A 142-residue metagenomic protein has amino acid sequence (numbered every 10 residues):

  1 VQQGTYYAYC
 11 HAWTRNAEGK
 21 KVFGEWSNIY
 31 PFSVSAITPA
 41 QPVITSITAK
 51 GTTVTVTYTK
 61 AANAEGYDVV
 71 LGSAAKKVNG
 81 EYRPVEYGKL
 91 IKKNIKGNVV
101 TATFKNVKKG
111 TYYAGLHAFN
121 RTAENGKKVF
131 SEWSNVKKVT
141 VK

Functional and structural regions predicted by a protein language model:
V1, D68-K108: Recognizes extended acidic, P/S/T-rich segments that occur within or adjacent to Ig-like beta-sandwich modules
V1-N16, N106-N125: Beta-strand-rich modules
Q2, T38, N63-G66, Y112: Short loop/turn segments at connectors of secondary-structure elements within structured domains
Y6-C10, F32, I44-A49, V54-Y58 (+4 more regions): Hydrophobic beta-strand residues in large extracellular and virion-surface proteins
T14, N28, V78, E86-Y87 (+2 more regions): Trimeric viral appendage architectures of receptor-binding fibers, tailspike depolymerases, and tail needles
N16-E18, A62, S73-K77, T122-E124: Solvent-exposed strand-loop boundary residues in beta-sheet-rich modules
A17-K20, A36, N79, K96-N98 (+2 more regions): Exposed regions on extracellular, virion, or secretory-pathway luminal proteins
K21-N63, N125-K142: Pro/Thr/Ser/Gly-rich low-complexity, intrinsically disordered linker/stalk tracts
